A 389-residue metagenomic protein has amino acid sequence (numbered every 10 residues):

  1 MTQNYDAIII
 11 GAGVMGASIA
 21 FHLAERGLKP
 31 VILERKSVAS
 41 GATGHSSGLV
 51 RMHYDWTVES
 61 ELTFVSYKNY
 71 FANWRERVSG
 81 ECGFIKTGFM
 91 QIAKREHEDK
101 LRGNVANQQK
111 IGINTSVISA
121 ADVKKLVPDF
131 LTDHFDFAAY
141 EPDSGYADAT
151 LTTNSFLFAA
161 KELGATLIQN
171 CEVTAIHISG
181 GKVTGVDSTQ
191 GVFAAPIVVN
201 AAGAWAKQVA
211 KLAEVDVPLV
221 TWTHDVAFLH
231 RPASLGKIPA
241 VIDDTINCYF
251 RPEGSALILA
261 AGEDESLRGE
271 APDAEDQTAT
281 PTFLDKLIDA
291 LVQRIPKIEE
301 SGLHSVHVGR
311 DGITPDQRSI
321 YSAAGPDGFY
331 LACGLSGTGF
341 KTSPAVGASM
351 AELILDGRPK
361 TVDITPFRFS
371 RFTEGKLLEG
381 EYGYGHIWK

Functional and structural regions predicted by a protein language model:
T2-G13: Beta1/beta-strand and adjacent pyrophosphate-binding region of the FAD-binding site in flavoprotein oxidoreductases
A24-T43: Glycine-rich FAD pyrophosphate-binding loop
G48-L126, N247-Y249: Dinucleotide-binding Rossmann-like beta1-alpha1 core, especially the glycine-rich loop that anchors the ADP
T57, E61-L62, Q91-K100, A139-F158 (+2 more regions): Short beta-strand to alpha-helix junction loop
Y140-P196: Helical element adjacent to the flavin cofactor pocket in flavoenzyme catalytic cores
A149, D289-K389: C-terminal catalytic lobe of FAD-dependent flavoproteins
V192-P239, G357: Central helical "cap/lid" subdomain
R231-G328: Active-site lid/adjacent beta-loop-alpha segment flanking the redox-cofactor pocket in flavoenzymes
